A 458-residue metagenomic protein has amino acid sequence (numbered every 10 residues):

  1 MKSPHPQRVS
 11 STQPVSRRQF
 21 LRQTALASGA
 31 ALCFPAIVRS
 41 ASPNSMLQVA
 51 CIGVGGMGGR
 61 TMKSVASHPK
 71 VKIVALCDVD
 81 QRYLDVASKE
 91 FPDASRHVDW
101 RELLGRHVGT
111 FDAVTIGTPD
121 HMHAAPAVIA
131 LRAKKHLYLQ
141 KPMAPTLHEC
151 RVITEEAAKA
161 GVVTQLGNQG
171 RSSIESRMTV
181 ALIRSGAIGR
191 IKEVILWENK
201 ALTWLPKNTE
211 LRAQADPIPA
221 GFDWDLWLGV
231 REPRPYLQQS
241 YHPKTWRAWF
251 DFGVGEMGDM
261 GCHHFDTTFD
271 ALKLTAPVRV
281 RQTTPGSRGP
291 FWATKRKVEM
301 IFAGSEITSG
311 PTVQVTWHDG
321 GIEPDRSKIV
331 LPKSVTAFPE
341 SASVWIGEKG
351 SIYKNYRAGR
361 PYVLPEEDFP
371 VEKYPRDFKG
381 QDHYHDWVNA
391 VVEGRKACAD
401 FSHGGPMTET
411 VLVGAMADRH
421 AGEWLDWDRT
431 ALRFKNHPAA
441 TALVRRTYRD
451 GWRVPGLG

Functional and structural regions predicted by a protein language model:
K2-L139, H148-V163, G458: N-terminal glycine-/serine-/threonine-rich beta1-alpha1-beta2 phosphate-ribose binding loop of Rossmann-like
L21, M62, S88, R101-L104 (+11 more regions): Non-transmembrane alpha-helical segments in soluble domains of secreted/periplasmic/extracellular proteins
Q48-I52, I73-C77, T115-I116, Y138-L139 (+9 more regions): Structural recognition of the beta-strand scaffold that forms the well-ordered cores of secreted hydrolase catalytic
V74-C77, L84, F91, M260 (+1 more regions): Glycine-enriched catalytic-core subsegment of oxygenase/oxidase enzymes
H136, A144-G221, L226-G229: A contiguous active-site-proximal alpha/beta segment in oxidoreductase catalytic domains
K141, G186, G394: Conserved G/P- and acidic residue-centered "switch" motifs that form tight phosphate/ATP-binding loops in soluble
P217, G221, D225-T312: Rossmann-like dinucleotide-binding domain that binds NAD(P)(H)
